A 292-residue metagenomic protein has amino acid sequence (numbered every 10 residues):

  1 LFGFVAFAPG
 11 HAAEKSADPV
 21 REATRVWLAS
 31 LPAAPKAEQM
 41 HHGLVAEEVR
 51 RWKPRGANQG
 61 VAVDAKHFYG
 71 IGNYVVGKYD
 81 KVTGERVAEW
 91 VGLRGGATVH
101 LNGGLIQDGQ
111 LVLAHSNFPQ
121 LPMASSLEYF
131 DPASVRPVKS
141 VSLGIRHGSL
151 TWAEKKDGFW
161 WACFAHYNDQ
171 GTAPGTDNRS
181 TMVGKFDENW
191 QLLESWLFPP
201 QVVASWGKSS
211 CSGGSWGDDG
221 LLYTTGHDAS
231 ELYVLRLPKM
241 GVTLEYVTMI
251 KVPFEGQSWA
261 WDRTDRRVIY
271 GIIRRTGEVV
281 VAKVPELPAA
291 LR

Functional and structural regions predicted by a protein language model:
A29-G56: A short helix->beta-strand "capping" segment at the edge of beta-propeller domains
E47-Y74, H100-N102: Beta-strand-rich domains and repeat architectures in extracellular enzymes and scaffolds, especially beta-propellers
V49-P54, V91-G96, V141-R146, L197-G207 (+1 more regions): Surface loop/turn motifs at the tips and blade-to-blade linkers of beta-strand repeat domains
R55-V61, G96-L105, I145-K155, W206-G213 (+1 more regions): Repeated scaffold domains used in trafficking and secretory/extracellular systems, primarily beta-propellers
E85-P119: Blade-loop segments of beta-propeller domains
H115-A124, C163-S180, V280-V284: Short, conserved, GDST-rich strand-edge loop motifs in beta-rich repeat architectures
A124-A133, D177-W190, V234-P238, V284-P288: Beta-propeller blade signature
Q201-L237: Loop/turn-rich, solvent-exposed surfaces of beta-rich toroidal or solenoidal domains
